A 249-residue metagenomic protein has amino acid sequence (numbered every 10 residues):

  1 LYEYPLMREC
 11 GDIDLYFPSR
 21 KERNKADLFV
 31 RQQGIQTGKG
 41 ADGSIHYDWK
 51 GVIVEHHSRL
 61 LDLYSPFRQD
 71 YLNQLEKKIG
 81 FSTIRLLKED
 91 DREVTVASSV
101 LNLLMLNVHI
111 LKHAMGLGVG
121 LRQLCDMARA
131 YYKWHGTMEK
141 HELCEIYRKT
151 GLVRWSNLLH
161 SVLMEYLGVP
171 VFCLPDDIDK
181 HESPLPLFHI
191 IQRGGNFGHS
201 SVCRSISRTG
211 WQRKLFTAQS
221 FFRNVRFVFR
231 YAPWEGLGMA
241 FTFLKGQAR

Functional and structural regions predicted by a protein language model:
L1-G11, F17-R249: Conserved NTP-donor binding/palm subdomain of two-metal-ion nucleotidyltransferases/polymerases, i.e., the charged
